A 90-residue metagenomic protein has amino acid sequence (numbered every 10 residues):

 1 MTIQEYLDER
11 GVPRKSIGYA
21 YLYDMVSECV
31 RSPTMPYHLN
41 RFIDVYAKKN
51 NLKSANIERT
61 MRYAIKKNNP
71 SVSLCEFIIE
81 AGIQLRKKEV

Functional and structural regions predicted by a protein language model:
T2-G11, S16-A20, D24, R31-V90: Basic, alpha-helical nucleic-acid-binding regions used in initiation and control of genome expression
